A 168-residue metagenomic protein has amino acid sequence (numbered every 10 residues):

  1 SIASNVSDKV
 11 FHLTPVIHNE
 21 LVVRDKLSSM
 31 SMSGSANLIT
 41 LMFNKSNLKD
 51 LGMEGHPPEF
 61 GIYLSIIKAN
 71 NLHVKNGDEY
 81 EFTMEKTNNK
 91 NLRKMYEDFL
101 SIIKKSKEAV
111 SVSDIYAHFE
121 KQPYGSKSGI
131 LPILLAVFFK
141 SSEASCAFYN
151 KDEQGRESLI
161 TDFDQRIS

Functional and structural regions predicted by a protein language model:
S1-S168: Extended alpha-helical scaffold and adjacent linker segments that couple domains and build interaction/assembly
